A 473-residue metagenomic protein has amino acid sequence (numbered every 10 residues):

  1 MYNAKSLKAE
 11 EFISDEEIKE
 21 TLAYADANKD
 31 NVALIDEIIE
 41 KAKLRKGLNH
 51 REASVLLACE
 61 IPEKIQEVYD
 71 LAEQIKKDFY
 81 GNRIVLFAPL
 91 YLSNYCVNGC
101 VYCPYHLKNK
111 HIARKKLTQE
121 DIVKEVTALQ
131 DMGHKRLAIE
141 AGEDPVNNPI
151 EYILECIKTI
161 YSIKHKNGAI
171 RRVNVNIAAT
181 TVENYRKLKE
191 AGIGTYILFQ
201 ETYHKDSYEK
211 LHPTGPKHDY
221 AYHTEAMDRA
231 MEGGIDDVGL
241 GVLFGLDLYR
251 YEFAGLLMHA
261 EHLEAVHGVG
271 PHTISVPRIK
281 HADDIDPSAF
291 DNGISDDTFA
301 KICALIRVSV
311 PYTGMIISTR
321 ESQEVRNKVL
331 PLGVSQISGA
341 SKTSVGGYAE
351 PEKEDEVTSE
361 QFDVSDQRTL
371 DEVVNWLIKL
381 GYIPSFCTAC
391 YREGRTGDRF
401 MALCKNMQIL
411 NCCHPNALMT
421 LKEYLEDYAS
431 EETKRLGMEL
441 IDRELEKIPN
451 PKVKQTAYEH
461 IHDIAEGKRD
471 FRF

Functional and structural regions predicted by a protein language model:
M1-E37, N327-L332, S341-F473: Radical SAM enzyme core and accessory elements
D36, E40, G47-I84: An N-cap/entry alpha-helix motif that binds or orients negatively charged groups
K41, I75, L129-M132, I163 (+4 more regions): Change "in soluble alpha/beta enzymes" to "in soluble alpha/beta proteins
Y80-G81, V85-D121: Canonical Radical SAM [4Fe-4S] cluster-binding loop centered on the CxxxCxxC motif and its immediate flanking residues
A88, V126, L154-Y161, Y185 (+5 more regions): Generic structural signal for well-ordered alpha-helices, preferentially at hydrophobic/aromatic core positions
L107-K124, A128-M231, D236-L246, G268-S275 (+2 more regions): Core AdoMet radical
A141, T195, Q200, A221-I285 (+3 more regions): Conserved C-terminal portion of the radical SAM core fold that forms the substrate/S-adenosylmethionine-binding
L211-K217, S288-N292, S359: Short glycine-enriched, charge-decorated loop/helix-capping segments at active-site entrances that position
